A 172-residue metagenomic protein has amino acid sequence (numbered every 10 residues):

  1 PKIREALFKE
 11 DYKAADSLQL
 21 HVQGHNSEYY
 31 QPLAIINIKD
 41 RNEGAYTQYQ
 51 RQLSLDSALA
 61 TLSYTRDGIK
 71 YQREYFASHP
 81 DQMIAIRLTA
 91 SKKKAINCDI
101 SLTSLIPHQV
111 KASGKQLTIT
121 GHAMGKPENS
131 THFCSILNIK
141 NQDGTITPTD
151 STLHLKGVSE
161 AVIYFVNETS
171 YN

Functional and structural regions predicted by a protein language model:
P1-N172: Aromatic-residue-lined binding/catalytic grooves and analogous aromatic/hydrophobic interfacial grooves in multimeric
